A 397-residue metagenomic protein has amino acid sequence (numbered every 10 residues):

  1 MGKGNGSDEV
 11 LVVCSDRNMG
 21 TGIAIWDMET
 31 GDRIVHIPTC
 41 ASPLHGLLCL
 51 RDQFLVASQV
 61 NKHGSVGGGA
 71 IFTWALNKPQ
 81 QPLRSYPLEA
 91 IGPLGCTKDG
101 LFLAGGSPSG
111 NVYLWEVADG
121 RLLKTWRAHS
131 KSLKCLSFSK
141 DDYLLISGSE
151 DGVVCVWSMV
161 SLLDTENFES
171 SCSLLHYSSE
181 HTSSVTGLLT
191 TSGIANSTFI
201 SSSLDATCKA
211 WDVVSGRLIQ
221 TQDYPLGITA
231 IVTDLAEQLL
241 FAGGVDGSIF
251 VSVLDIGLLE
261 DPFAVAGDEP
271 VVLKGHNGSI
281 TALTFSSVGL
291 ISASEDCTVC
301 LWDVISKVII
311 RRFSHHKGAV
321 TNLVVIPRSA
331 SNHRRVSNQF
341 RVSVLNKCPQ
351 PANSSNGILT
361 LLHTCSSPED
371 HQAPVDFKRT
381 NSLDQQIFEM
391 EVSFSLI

Functional and structural regions predicted by a protein language model:
M1-V35, P43-K78, V344-S355, V375-I397: Intrinsically disordered, low-complexity acidic/Ser/Thr/Pro-rich linker and tail segments in large eukaryotic scaffolds
G2-E9, L48-Q53, L94-G100, S130 (+5 more regions): Loop/turn segments within WD40 beta-propeller blades
D16-M19, S58-K62, V66-G67, G106-S109 (+5 more regions): Conserved strand-to-loop turn within each blade of WD40 beta-propeller repeats
I23-W26, G69-W74, V112-W115, V154-M159 (+5 more regions): WD40-repeat beta-propellers
D32-V35, Q80-L83, R121-K124, T165 (+5 more regions): A structural motif specific to WD40 beta-propellers
P38-L44, S85-I91, R127-L133, S171 (+5 more regions): WD40/WD-repeat beta-propeller blade N-cap
S158-N167, V253-P262: Short loop/turn segments immediately following beta-strands, especially the blade-tip and inter-blade linker loops
D268-V272, S279, I305-I397: Terminal intrinsically disordered, low-complexity extensions flanking WD-repeat/beta-propeller proteins
